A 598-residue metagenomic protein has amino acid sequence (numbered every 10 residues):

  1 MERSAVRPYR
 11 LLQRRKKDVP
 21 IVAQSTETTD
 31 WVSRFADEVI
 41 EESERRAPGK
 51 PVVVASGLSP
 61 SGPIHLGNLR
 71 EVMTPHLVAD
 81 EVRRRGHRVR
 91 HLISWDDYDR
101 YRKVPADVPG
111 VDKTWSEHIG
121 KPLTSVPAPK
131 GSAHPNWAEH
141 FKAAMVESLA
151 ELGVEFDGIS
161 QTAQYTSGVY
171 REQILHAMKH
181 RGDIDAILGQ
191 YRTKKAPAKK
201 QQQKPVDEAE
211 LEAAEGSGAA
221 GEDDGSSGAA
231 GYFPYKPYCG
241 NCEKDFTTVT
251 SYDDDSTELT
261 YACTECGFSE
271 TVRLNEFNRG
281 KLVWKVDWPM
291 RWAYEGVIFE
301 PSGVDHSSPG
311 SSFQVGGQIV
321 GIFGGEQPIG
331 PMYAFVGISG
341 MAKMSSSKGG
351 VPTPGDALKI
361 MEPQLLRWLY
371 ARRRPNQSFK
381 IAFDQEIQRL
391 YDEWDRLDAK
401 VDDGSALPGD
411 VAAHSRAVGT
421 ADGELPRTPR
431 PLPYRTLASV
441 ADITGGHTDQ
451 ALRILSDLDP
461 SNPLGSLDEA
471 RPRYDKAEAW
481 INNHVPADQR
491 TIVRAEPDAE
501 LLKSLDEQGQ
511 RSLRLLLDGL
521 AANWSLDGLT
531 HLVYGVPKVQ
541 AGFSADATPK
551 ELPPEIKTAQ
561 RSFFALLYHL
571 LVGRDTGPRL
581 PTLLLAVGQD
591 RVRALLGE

Functional and structural regions predicted by a protein language model:
E2-P51, P63-I64, R90-L92, Q202-Q203 (+2 more regions): Basic, alpha-helical terminal appendages of large translation-related enzymes
V6-R10, V154-P354: Active-site cores that bind ATP or allylic diphosphates and position pyrophosphate for catalysis
P20-P109, P289-S308: N-terminal catalytic cores of NTP/NDP-binding nucleotidyl/phosphoryl-transfer enzymes
G62-L69, T124-P135, S160-T162, T166 (+1 more regions): The substrate-binding groove and active-site-proximal loops of carbohydrate-active enzymes, especially glycoside
R85-H87, A144-D157: A structural motif corresponding to the C-terminal end of an alpha-helix and its immediate exit/capping segment
Y98-S116, Q173-I174, A342-G349: Charged, often glycine-rich, active-site loop that binds/positions anionic groups
K113-H134, S148, L152: A glycine-rich helix N-cap at a beta->alpha junction
S308, F313, F323, A334-P486 (+1 more regions): Catalytic adenosine-cofactor/nucleotide-binding cores of aminoacyl-tRNA synthetases and other
